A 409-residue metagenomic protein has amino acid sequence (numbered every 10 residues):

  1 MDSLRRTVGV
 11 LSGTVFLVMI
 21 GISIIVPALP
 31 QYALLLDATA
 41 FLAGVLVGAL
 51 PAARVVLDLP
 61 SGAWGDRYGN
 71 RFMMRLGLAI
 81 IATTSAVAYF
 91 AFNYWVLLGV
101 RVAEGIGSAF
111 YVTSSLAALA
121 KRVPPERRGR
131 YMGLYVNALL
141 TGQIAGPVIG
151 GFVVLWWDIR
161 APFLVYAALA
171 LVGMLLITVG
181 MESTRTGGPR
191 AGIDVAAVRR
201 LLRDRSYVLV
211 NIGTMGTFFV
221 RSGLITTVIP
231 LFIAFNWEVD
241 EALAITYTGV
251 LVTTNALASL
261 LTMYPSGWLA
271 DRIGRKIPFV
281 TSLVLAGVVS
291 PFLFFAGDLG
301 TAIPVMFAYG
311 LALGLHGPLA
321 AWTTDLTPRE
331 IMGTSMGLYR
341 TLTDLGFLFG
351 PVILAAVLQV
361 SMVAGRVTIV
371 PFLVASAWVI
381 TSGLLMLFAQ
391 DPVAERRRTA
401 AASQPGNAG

Functional and structural regions predicted by a protein language model:
M1-L4, E182-N211, S403-G409: Juxtamembrane intracellular "pre-TM" segments in multi-pass secondary transporters
A28-A40, T227-T246: Short amphipathic helix-loop junctions that connect adjacent transmembrane helices in Major Facilitator Superfamily/SLC
T39-A49, V239-A256: Loop-to-transmembrane helix entry
P51-L59, Q143-I144, A256-Y264, G314 (+1 more regions): Residue-level signature of mid-helix packing/kink "hotspots" within the transmembrane helices of 12-pass Major
V56-F92, A270-K276: Conserved MFS/SLC helix-loop-helix module at the cytosolic interface between two early adjacent transmembrane helices
V100-L139, W322: Cytoplasmic helix-loop-helix junction between adjacent transmembrane helices in 12-TM secondary transporters
L155-A167, L358-A377: A membrane-interface helix-boundary motif in multi-pass transporters
A168-G187, S382-Q390: C-terminal membrane-cytosol helix-exit motif in multi-pass small-molecule transporters
